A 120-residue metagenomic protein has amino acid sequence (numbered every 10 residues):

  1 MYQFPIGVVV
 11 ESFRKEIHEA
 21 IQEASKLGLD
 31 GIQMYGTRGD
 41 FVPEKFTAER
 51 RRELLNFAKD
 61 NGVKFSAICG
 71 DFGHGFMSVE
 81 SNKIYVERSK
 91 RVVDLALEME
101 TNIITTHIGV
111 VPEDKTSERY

Functional and structural regions predicted by a protein language model:
M1, I21-G28, K45-A67, K90-E100: Acidic (Asp/Glu)-rich catalytic clusters
F4-V10, I32-M34, F65-G70, I104-T106: Hydrophobic faces of well-ordered beta-strands that scaffold small-molecule active sites in alpha/beta enzyme cores
I6-V8, D40-V42, S78-E80, S117-E118: Short, contiguous strand/loop micro-motifs
V10-I17: Short polar catalytic/cofactor-binding loops
E16, Q22, K59-N61, G75-Y120: Active-site acidic/histidine proton-transfer and metal-coordination neighborhood in alpha/beta enzyme cores
Q33-K59, I108-K115: Glycine-rich, proline-tolerant flexible connector loops at the mouths of alpha/beta enzymes
Y35-D40, C69-M77: Glycine-/proline-rich flexible loop or hinge segments
